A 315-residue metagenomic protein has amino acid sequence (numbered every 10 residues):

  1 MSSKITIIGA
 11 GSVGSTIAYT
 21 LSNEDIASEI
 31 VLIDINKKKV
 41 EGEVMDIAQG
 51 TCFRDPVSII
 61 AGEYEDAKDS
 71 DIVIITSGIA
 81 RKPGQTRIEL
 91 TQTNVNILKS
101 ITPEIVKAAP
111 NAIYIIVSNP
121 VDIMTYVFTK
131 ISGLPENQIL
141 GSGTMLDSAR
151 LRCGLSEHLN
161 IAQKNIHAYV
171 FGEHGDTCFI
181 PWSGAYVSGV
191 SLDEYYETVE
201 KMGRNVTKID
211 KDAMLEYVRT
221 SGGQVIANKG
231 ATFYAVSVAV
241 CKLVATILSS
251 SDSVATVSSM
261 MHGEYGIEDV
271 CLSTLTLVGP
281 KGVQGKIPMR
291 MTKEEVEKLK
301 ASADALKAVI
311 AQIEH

Functional and structural regions predicted by a protein language model:
S2-I5: Extreme N-terminal starter segment of soluble prokaryotic enzymes
A10-G11: Glycine-rich Rossmann-fold phosphate-binding loop(s) that bind the pyrophosphate of adenine dinucleotide cofactors
G14-S15: N-terminal Rossmann-fold NAD(P) dinucleotide-binding loop
N23-E29, G133-P135: Conserved S-adenosyl-L-methionine
E29, I33-D71, Q85, A308-H315: Conserved N-terminal Rossmann-fold NAD(P) cofactor-binding segment
C52-A112: Rossmann-like NAD(P)-binding element
T86-C153: Rossmann-like NAD(P)(H) cofactor-binding subdomain of soluble oxidoreductases
S132-Q138, S148-H315: C-terminal substrate-binding/catalytic lobe of Rossmann-fold NAD(P)-dependent dehydrogenases
